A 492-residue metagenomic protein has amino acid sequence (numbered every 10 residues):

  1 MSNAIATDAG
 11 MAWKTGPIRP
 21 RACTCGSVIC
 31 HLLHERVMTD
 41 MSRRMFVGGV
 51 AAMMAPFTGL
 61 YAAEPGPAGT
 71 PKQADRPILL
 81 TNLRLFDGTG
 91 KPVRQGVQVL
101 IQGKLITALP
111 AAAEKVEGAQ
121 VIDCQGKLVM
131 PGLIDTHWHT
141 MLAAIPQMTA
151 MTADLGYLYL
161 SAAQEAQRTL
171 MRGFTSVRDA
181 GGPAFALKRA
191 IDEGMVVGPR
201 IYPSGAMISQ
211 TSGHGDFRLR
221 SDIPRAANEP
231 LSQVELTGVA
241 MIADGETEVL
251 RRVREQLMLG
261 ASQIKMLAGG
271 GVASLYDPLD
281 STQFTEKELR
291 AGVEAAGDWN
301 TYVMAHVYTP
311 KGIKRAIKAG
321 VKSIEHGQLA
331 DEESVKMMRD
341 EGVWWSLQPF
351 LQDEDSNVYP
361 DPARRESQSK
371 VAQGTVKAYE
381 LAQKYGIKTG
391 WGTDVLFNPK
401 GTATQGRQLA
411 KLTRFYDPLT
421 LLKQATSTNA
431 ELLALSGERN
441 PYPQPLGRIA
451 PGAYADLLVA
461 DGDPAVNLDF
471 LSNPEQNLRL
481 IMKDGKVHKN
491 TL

Functional and structural regions predicted by a protein language model:
M1-M45, V50-P56: N-terminal secretory signal peptides
E64-K72, R76-I78, L85, T89-M130: Histidine-rich, glycine-flanked metal-binding segment
L83, E438-N440, P445-L492: C-terminal cap of metal-dependent C-N hydrolases
K127-E193, T211-R220, K287, A319: Metal-associated gating/positioning segment near the N- to mid-region
A153, D298, Q373-P464: His/Asp/Glu-enriched, well-ordered alpha-helical/loop segment that forms or immediately abuts the divalent-metal
S161-L187, G198-M207, A261-S274, Y302 (+4 more regions): Divalent metal-dependent hydrolysis catalytic cores, especially in the metallo-beta-lactamase
P183, D192-R315: Histidine/acidic-residue-rich, glycine-tolerant segments that coordinate divalent metal ions
T211, L267-K377, K384, K388-G390 (+3 more regions): Active-site core of metal-dependent hydrolases
